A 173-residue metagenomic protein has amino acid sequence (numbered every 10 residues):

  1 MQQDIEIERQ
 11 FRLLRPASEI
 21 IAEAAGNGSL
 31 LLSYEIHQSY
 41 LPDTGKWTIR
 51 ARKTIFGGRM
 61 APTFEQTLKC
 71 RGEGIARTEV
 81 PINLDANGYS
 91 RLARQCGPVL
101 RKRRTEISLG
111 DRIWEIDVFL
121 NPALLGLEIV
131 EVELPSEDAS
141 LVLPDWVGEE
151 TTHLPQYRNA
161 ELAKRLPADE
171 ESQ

Functional and structural regions predicted by a protein language model:
M1-Q173: Phosphate-end processing signature that detects enzymes handling 5′-triphosphorylated RNA and polyphosphate
